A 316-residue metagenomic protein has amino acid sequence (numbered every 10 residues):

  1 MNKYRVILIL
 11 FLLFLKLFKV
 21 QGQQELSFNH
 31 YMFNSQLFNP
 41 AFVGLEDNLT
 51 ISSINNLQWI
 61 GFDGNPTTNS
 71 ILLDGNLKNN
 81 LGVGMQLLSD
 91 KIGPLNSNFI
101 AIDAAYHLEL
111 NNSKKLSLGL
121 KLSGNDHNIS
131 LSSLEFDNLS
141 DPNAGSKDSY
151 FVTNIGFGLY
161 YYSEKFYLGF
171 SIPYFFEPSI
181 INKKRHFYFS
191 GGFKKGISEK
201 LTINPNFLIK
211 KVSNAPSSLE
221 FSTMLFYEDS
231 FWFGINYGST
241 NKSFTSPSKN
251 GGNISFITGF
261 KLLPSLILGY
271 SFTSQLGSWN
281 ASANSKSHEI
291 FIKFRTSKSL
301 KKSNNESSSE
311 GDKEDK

Functional and structural regions predicted by a protein language model:
M1-V6, L110-N112: Positively charged n-region of N-terminal signal peptides that target proteins for export
Y4-L15: Sec-dependent N-terminal signal peptides
L17-Q23: Bacterial Sec-dependent signal peptides at the C-terminal "C-region" and cleavage site
Q23-K316: Subset of outer-membrane beta-barrel
